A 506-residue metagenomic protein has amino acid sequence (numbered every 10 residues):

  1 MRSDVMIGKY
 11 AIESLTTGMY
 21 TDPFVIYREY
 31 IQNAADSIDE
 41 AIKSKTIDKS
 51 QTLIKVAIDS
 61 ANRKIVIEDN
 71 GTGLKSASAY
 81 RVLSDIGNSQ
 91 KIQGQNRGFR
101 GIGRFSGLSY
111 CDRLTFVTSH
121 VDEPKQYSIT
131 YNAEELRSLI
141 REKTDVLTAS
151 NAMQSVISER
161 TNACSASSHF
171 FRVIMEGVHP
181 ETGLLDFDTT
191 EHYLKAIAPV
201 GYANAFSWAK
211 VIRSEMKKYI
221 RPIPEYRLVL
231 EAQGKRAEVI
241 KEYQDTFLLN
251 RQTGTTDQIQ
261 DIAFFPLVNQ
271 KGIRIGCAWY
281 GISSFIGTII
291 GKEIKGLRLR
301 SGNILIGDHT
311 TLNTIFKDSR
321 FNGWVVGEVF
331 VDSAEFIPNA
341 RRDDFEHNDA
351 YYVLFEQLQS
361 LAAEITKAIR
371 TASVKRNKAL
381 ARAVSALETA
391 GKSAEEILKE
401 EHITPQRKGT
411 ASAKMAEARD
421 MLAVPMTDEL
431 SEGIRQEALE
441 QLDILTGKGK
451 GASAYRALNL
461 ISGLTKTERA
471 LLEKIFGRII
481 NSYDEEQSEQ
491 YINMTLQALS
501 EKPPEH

Functional and structural regions predicted by a protein language model:
M1, N250-H506: Charged regulatory segments coupled to nucleotide-binding catalytic modules in large multidomain enzymes
M1-L53, A77-S84, E473-L496, E501-H506: Bergerat-fold GHKL ATPase/HATPase_c domain
M1-M6, S37, A41-R97, D122-T288 (+3 more regions): Interdomain "switch/hinge" adjacent to the Bergerat
Y27-Y30, S78-D85, S106-Y110, T189-Y193 (+1 more regions): Alpha-helical scaffold elements adjacent to nucleotide-binding pockets in ATP/GTP-utilizing enzyme cores
N70, S119, T310-T311: Surface loops and adjacent helix of pleckstrin homology
Q93-C111: Glycine-rich phosphate-binding loop
S109, A166-S168, W324: Short, solvent-exposed loop/turn segments at the edges of secondary structure
R113-V117: Glycine-rich ATP-binding loops of the HATPase_c
